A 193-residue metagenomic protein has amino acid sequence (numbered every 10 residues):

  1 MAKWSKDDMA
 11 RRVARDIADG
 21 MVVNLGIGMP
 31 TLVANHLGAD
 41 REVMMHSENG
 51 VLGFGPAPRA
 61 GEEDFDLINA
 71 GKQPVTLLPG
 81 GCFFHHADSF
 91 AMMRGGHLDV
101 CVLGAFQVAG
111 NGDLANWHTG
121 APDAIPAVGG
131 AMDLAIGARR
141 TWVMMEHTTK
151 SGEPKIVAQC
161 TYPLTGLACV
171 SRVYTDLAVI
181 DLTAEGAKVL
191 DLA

Functional and structural regions predicted by a protein language model:
M1-L78: N-terminal active-site beta-alpha-beta segment that forms phosphate/nucleotide-binding and substrate-recognition loops
W4-D8, R59-A193: Conserved phosphate- and dinucleotide-binding cores of soluble alpha/beta proteins, encompassing both enzyme active
